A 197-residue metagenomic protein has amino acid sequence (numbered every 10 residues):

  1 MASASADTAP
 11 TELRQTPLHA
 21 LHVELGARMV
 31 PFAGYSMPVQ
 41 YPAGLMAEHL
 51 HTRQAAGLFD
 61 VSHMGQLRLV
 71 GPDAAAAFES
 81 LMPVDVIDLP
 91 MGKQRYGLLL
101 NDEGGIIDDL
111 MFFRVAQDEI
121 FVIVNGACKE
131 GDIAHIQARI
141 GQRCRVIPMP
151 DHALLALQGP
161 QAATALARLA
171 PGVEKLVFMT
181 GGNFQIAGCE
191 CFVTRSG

Functional and structural regions predicted by a protein language model:
M1-G197: Basic, glycine/lysine-rich polyanion-binding surfaces/domains
